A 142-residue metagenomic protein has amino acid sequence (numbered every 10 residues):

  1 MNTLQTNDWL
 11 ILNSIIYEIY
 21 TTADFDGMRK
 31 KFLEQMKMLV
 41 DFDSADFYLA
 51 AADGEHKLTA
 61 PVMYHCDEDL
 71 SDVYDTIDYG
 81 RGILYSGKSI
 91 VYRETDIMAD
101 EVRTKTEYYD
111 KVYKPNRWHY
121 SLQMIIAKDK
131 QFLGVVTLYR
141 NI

Functional and structural regions predicted by a protein language model:
L4, I11-A23, G27-N141: Regulatory input/activation interfaces that engage signals or partners
